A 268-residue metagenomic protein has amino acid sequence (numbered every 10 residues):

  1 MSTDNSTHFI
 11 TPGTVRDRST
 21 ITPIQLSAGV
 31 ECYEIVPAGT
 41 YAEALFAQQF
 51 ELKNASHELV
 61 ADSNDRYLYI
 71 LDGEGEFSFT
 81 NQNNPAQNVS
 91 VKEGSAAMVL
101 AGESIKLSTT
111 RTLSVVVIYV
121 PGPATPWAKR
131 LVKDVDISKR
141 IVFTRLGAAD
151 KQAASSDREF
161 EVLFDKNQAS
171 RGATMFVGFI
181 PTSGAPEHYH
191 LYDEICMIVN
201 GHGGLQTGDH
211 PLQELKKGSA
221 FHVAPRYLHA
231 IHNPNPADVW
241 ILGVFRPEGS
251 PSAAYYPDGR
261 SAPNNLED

Functional and structural regions predicted by a protein language model:
M1-F46, K92-E93, T112-S114, G122-A173 (+1 more regions): A short, N-terminal "cap"/entry segment at the start of jelly-roll beta-barrel domains of the cupin/DSBH fold
S2-D4, H8, Y41-Q49, E58 (+3 more regions): N-terminal auxiliary "cap/dimerization" subdomain that precedes the catalytic jelly-roll/cupin core of mononuclear
E31-I35, F46-D62, M175-H190: Conserved short histidine dyad/triad with adjacent acidic residue
C32, A47-E51, Y67-Y69, N88 (+6 more regions): Conserved hydrophobic/aromatic beta-strand scaffold that supports enzyme active sites
A42, Q82, K92-S95, A101-P126 (+2 more regions): Ligand-binding loop in jelly-roll beta-barrel domains
L52-N54, I70, V91, V99 (+5 more regions): Hydrophobic residues in beta-strands and at strand termini
H57-E93, Y189-H190, I195-K217, Y227: A short beta-strand-loop-beta hairpin characteristic of the jelly-roll/cupin
E161-P247: Structured core of small recognition/catalytic domains
